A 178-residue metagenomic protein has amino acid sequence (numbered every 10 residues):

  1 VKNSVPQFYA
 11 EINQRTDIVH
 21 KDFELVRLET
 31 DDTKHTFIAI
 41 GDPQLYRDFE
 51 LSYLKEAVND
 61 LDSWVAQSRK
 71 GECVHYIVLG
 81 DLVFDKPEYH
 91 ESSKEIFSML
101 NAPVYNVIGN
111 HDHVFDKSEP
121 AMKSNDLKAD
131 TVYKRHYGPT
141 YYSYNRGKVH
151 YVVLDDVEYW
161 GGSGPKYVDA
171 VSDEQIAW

Functional and structural regions predicted by a protein language model:
V1-K2: A short, solvent-exposed beta-strand micro-motif common in secreted/extracellular proteins
V5, N13-H90: N-terminal active-site segment of His-dependent metallophosphoesterases
P87-W178: Extended active-site neighborhood of metal-dependent phosphoesterases/phosphodiesterases
